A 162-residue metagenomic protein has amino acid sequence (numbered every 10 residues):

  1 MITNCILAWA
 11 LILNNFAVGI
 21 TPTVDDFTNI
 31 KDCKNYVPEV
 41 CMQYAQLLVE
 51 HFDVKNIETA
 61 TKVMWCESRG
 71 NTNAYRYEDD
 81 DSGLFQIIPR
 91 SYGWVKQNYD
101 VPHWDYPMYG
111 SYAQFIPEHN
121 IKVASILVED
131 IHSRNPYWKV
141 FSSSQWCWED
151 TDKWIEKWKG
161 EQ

Functional and structural regions predicted by a protein language model:
M1-T3: N-terminal hydrophobic targeting signals that begin at the initiator methionine
C5-G70: Export/targeting segments at the very N-terminus of extracytoplasmic proteins
I30-N35, A45-H51, T72-Y75, Y106-P117 (+1 more regions): Second-shell loop/turn segments in exported
T59-G70, A74-R90: Short N-proximal segments of mature Sec-exported proteins
E78-Q162: Catalytic and binding regions of secreted/periplasmic enzymes and modules that target cell-wall glycans
